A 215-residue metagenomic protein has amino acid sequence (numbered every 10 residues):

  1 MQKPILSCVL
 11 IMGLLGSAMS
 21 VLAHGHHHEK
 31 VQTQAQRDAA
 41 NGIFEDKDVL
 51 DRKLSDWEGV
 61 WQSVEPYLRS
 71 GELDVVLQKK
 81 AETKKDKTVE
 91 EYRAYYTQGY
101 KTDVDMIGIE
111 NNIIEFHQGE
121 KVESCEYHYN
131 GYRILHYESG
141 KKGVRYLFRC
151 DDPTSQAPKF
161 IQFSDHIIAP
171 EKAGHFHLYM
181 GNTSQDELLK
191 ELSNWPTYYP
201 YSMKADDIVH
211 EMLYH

Functional and structural regions predicted by a protein language model:
M1-C8: Bacterial N-terminal signal peptides that target proteins for export
Q2, S20-K87, I168-H215: Amphipathic/hydrophobic helical signal segments and adjacent flexible N-terminal regions that mediate secretion
C8-S17: Bacterial N-terminal signal peptides
G59-V60, E110-E115, G143-Y146: Short, hydrophobic/aromatic-rich segments at coil-to-beta transitions
W61, D105-I109, Y132-S139: Short, exposed beta-strand/loop patches in secreted or surface proteins that constitute
E65-Y67, I113, Q118-E120, G131-R133 (+2 more regions): A mature extracytoplasmic/lumenal domain signature
D74-H128: N-terminal glycine/threonine-rich, aromatic-flanked beta-hairpin/loop signature
E126-A173: An exposed acidic His-Trp-rich patch
